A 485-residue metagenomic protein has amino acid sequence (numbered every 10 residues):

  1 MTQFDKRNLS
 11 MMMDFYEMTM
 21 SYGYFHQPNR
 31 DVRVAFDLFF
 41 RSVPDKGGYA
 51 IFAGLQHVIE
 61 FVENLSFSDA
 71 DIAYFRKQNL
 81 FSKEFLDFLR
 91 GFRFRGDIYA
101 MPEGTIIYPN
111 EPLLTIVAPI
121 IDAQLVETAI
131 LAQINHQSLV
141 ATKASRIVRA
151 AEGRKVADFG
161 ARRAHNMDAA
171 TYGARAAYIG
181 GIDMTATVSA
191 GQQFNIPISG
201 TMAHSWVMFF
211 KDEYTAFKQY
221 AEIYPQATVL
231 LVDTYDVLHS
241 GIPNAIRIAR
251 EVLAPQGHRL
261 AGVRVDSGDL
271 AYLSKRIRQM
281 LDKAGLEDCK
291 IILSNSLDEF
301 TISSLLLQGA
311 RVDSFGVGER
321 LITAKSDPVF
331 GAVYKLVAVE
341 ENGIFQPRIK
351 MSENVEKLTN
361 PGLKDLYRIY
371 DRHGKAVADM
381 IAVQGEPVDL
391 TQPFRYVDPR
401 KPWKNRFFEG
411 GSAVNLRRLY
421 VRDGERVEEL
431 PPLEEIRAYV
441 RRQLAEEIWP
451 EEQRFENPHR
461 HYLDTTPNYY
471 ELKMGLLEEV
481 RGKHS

Functional and structural regions predicted by a protein language model:
M1-V32, S42-P44, L80, L86-R95 (+7 more regions): Buried, small/hydrophobic-residue-enriched core segments of structured protein domains
T2-V32, R41, K46-G47, L297-S485: Gly/Ser/Thr/Ala-enriched C-terminal appendages of enzymes
R30, V34-R90: N-terminal, Lys/Arg-enriched amphipathic/low-complexity engagement segments that precede the first folded domain
E60-L65, A100-E103, I107: An N-terminal, globular interaction/scaffold subdomain
Q78-L86, N166, Q392-R400: Short, positively charged
I98-G104, S412-L416: Short acidic, Pro/Gly- and aromatic-enriched capping/linker segments at domain boundaries
S199, V263, I291, D313-F315: Hydrophobic residues within beta-strands of alpha/beta enzymes
